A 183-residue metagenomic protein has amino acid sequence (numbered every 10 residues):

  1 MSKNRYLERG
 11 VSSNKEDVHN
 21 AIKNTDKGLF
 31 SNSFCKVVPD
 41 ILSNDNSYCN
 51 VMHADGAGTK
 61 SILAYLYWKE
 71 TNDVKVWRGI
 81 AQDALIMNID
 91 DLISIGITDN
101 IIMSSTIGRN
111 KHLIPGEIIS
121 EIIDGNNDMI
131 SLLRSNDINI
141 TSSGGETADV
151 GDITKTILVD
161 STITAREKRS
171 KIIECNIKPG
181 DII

Functional and structural regions predicted by a protein language model:
M1-V76, I95, E121-G144, A165 (+1 more regions): Extreme N-terminal cap/leader segments of soluble proteins
G56, Q82-A84, T147: Generic detector of well-ordered alpha-helical packing
K60, I86, K171-I172: Short glycine/serine/threonine-rich phosphate/pyrophosphate-binding segments that cradle anionic phosphate groups
K69-I80, N110-E117: Short coil/turn segments at secondary-structure boundaries
A81-L92, G125-M129: Short, well-ordered amphipathic alpha-helical segments that serve as non-catalytic structural scaffolds within diverse
T98-I183: Glycine-rich anion-binding loops of enzyme active sites
